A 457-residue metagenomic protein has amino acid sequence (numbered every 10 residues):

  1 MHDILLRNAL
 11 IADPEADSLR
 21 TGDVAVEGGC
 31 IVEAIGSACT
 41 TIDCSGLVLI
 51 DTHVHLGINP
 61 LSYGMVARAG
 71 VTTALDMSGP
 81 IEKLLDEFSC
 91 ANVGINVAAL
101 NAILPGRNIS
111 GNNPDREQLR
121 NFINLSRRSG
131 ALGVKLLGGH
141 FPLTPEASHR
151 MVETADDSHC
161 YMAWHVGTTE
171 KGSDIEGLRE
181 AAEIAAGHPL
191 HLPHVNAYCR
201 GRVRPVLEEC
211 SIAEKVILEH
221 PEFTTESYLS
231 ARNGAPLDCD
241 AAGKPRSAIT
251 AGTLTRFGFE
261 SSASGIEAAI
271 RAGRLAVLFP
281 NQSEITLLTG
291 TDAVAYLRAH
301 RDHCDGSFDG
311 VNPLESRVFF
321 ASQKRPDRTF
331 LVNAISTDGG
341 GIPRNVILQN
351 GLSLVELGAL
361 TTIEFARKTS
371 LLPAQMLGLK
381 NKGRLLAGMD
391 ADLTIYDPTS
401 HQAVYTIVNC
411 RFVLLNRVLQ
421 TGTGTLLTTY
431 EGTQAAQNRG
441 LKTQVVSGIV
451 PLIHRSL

Functional and structural regions predicted by a protein language model:
M1-G22, E27, A67-T72, L297 (+3 more regions): Active-site microenvironment of metallo-dependent hydrolases
S45-M65: Di-metal (Zn2+ and/or Mg2+/Mn2+) metal-binding site signature of metallo-dependent hydrolases with the MBL/beta-CASP
I50-V54, A74-D76, V97-N101, V134-L136 (+4 more regions): Hydrophobic faces of well-ordered beta-strands that scaffold small-molecule active sites in alpha/beta enzyme cores
H53, G57, Y198, F319 (+2 more regions): Conserved mixed alpha/beta catalytic, RNA-binding, or beta-rich assembly cores of soluble enzyme, regulatory
H53-H55, G79-P80, A102-G106, L137-F141 (+4 more regions): Active-site beta-loop-alpha junctions enriched in small/polar residues
Y63-F141, V152-C160, W164: Divalent-metal coordination cores built from histidine and acidic residues
L132-H191, Y198-P205, L237-R246, G252-L287: Divalent metal-binding pocket/active-site signature
V206-S353, S456-L457: Active-site neighborhoods of metal-dependent hydrolases
